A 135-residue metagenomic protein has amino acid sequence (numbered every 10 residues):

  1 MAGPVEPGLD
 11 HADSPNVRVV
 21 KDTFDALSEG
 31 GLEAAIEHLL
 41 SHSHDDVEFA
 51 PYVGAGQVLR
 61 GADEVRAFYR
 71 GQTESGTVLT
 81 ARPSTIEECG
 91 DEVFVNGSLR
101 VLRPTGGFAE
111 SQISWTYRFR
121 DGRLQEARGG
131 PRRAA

Functional and structural regions predicted by a protein language model:
M1-S41: Short, low-complexity N-terminal intrinsically disordered segments enriched in polar/charged residues
A2, Q112-A135: Short beta-strand edge/turn micro-motifs at domain boundaries
V20, A35-L39, V47, G61 (+4 more regions): Hydrophobic pocket/interface hotspot
I36-C89: A solvent-exposed, acidic/Ser-Thr-rich amphipathic alpha-helical stretch
S43, L99-V101, W115, G130-P131: Short beta-strand segments enriched in hydrophobic/aromatic residues within well-folded beta-rich domains
E74-T77, V101-E110: Short, cysteine-centered beta-strand-loop-beta hairpins and adjacent loop/turn segments enriched in charged/polar
L79-R82, N96, F108-W115: Short, surface-exposed coil-to-beta transition loops
E88-L99: A short hydrophobic beta-strand element
